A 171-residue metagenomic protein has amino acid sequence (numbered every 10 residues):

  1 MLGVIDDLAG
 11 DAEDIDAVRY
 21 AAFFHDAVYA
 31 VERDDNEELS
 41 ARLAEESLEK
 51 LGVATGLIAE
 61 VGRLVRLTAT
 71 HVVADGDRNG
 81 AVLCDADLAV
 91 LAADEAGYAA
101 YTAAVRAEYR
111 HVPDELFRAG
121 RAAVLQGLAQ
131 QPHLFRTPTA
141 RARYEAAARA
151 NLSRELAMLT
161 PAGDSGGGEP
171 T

Functional and structural regions predicted by a protein language model:
M1, D34, L39-S40: Carbohydrate transferase catalytic cores enriched for Leloir-type hexosyltransferases
V4-D14, F24, V53, T70-T171: Divalent metal-dependent phosphate-bond-processing catalytic cores, especially two-metal-ion Mg2+/Mn2+ enzymes that act
G10-A17, R33-N36, V53-L57: Short, flexible active-site-proximal loops enriched in glycine and acidic residues
I15-V31, S40, V61-A69: His-Asp-centered metal-binding catalytic motifs of divalent-metal-dependent phosphohydrolases/nucleases
D26, A44-L48, L152: Generic helix-packing signal
S40-A74: Histidine- and acidic-residue-rich, metal-dependent catalytic cores
